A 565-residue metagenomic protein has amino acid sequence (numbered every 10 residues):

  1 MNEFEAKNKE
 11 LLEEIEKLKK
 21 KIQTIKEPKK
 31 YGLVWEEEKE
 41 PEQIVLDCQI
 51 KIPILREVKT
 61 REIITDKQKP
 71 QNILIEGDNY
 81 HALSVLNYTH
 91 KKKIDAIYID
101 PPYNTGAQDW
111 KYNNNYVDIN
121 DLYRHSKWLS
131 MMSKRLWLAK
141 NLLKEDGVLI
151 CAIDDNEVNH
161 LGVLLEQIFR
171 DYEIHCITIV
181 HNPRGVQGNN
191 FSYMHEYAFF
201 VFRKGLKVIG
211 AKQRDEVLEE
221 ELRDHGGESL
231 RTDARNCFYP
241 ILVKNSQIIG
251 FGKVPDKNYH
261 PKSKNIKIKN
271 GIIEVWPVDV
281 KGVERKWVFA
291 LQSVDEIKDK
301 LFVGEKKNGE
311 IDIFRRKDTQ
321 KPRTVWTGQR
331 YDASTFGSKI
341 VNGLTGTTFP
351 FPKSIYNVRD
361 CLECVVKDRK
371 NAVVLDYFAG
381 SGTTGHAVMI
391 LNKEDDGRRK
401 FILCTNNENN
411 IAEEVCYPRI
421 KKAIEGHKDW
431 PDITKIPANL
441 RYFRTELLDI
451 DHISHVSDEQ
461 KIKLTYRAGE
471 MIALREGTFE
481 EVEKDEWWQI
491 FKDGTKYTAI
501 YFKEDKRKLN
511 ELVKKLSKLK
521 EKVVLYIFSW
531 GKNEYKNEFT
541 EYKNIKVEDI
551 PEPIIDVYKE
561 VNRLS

Functional and structural regions predicted by a protein language model:
M1-Y98, G106-K134, W530-K532, V557: DnaQ-like (DEDDh/DEDDy) 3′-5′ exonuclease domain used for proofreading and 3′-end trimming on nucleic acids
F4, L11, K17-K20, K204-N342 (+1 more regions): Active-site-adjacent helix-turn-beta-strand microarchitecture at beta-sheet edges that either contains or buttresses
W35, E42, D47, D121-H125 (+3 more regions): Conserved S-adenosyl-L-methionine
E62-T65, G77-Y80, S84-V148, N156 (+5 more regions): SAM-dependent methyltransferase catalytic-core segment centered on the flexible catalytic loop and adjoining short
I63-V85, T335-N371, I390: Glycine-rich adenosyl-nucleotide cofactor-binding module
H125-I177, V415-I424, K428: Conserved Class I SAM-dependent methyltransferase catalytic core
I174-K204, E216: Class I S-adenosyl-L-methionine
I390-S565: PRPP-dependent phosphoribosyltransferase catalytic core
